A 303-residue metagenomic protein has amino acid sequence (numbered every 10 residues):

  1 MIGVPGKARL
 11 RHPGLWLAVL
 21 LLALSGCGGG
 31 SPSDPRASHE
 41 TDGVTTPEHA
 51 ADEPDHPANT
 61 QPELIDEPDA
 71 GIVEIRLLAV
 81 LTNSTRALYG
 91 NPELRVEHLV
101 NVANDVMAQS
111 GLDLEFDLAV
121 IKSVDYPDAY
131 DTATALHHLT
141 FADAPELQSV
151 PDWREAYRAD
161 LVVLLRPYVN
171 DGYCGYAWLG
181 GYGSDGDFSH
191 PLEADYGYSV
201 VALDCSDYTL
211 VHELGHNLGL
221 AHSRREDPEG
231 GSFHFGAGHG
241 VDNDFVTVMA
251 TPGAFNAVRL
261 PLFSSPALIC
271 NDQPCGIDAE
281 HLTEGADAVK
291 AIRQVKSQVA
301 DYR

Functional and structural regions predicted by a protein language model:
M1-R11: N-terminal secretory signal peptides that target proteins for export/translocation
I2-V4, V19, V44: Short hydrophobic transmembrane-like helices used for membrane targeting/insertion
A8-L10, D42, N256: Residue-level detector of alpha-helical hydrophobic segments embedded in or interacting with membranes
R11-V19: Sec-dependent signal peptide recognition, specifically the positively charged N-region followed immediately by
L24-G26: C-terminal motif of bacterial Sec signal peptides marking the signal peptidase cleavage site
G28-P32: Bacterial signal peptide processing site
D34-Q61: Post-signal peptide N-terminal segment of mature Sec-exported envelope proteins
H56, D66-R303: Extracellular (secreted or membrane-anchored) zinc-dependent metallopeptidases, primarily metzincins but also closely
